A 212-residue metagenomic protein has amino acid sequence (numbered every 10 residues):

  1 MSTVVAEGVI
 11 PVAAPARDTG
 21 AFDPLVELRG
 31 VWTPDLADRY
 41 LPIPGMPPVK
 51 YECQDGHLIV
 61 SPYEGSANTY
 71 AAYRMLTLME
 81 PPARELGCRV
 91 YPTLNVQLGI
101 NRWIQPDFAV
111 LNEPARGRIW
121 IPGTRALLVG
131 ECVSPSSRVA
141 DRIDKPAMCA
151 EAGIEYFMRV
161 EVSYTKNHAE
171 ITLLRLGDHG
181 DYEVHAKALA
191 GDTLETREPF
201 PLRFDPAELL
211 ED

Functional and structural regions predicted by a protein language model:
M1-D212: Gly/Pro/Ser/Thr-rich low-complexity, intrinsically disordered segments predominantly at protein N-termini
